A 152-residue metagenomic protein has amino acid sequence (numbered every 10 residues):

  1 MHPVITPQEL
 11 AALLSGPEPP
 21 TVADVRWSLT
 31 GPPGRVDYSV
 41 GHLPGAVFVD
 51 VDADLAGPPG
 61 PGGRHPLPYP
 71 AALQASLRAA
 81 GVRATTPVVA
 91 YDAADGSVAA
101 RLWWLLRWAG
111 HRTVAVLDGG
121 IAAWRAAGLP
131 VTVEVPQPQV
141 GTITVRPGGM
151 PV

Functional and structural regions predicted by a protein language model:
M1-V152: Cytosolic catalytic domains that perform sulfur/thiol-centered chemistry
